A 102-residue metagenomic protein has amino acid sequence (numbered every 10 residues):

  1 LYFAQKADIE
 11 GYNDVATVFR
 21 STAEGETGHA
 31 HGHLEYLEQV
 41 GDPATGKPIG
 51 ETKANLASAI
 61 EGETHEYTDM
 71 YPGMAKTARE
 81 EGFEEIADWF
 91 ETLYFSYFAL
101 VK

Functional and structural regions predicted by a protein language model:
L1-K102: Non-heme di-metal
